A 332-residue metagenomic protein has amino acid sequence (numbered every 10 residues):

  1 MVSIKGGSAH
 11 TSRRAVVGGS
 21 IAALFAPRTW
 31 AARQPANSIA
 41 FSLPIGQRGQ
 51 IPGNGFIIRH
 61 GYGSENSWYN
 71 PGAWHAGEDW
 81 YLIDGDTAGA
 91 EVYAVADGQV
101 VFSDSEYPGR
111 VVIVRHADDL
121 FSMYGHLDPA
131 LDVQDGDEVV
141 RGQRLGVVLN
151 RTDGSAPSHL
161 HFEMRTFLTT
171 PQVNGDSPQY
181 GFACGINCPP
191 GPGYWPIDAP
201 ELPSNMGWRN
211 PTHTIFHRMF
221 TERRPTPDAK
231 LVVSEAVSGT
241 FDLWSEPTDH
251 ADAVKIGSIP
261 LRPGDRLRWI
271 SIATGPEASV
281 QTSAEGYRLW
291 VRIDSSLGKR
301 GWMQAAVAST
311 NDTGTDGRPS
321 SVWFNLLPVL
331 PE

Functional and structural regions predicted by a protein language model:
M1-T11, G18, A22-A23: N-terminal secretory signal peptides
W30-R110, R141, P190-T240, E246-P247: Surface-exposed, glycine-biased beta-strand/turn segments
W80, H116, D137-R223: Conserved, short, structured surface segments that act as functional micro-motifs
Y93-L131, D135, D153-M164, S279-Q281 (+1 more regions): Zn2+-dependent peptidoglycan hydrolase active-site motif and core
S103-D104, V148-R151, I272: Residue-level recognition of beta-strand microenvironments
F220-D249, I259-P263, S271, G314-E332: SH3-family beta-barrel domains
P263-D312: SH3/SH3-like beta-barrel superfamily modules
